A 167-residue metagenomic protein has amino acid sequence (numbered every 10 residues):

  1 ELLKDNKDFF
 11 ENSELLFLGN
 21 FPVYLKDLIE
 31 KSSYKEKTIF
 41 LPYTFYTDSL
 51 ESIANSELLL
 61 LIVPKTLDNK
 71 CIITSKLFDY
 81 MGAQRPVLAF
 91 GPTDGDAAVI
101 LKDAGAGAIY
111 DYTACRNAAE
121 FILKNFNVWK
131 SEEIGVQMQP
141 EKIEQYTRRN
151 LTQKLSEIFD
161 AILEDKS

Functional and structural regions predicted by a protein language model:
E1-K4: A conserved mid-protein helix/loop that constitutes part of the nucleotide-sugar donor-binding site
K7-G19, Y24-L50: Nucleotide-activated donor-binding/catalytic signature segment of Leloir-type glycosyltransferases, i.e., the conserved
D8, A98, L123-E141, D165: Conserved donor-nucleotide binding/catalytic region of nucleotide-linked donor-dependent transferases
L50, T74-A83, A98-V99: Short alpha-helical segment that forms part of, or immediately flanks, the ligand-binding pocket in carbohydrate-active
I53-C71: Acidic donor-binding loop of glycosyltransferase active sites
L58-L61, D79-G91: Short hydrophobic beta-strand element within catalytic cores of glycosyltransferases and related nucleotide-activated
P92-K124: Change "using UDP/GDP/dTDP sugars" to "using nucleotide sugars
T113-N117, K130-A161: A charged, aromatic-enriched C-terminal amphipathic alpha-helix characteristic of glycosyltransferases across folds
